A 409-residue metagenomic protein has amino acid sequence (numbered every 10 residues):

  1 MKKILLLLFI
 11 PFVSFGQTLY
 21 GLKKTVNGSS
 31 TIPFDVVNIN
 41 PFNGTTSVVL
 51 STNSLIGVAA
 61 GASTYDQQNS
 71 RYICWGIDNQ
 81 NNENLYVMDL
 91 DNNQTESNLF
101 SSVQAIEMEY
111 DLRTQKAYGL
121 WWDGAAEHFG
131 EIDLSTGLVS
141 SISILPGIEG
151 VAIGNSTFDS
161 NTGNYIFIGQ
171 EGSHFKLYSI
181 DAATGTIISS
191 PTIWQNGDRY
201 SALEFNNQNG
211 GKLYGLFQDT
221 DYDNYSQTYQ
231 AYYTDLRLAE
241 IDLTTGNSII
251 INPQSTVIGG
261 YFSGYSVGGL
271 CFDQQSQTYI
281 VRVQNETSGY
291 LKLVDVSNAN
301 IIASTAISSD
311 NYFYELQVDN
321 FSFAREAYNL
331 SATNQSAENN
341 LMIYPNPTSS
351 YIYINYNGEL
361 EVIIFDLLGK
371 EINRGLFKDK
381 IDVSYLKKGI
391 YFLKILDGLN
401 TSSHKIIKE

Functional and structural regions predicted by a protein language model:
M1-Y20, A332, N346, F392 (+2 more regions): Bacterial Sec-dependent N-terminal signal peptides
G16-V48: An edge-strand/N-cap motif at the start of beta-rich repeat modules
Q17, N69-S70, R113-Q115, N161-G163 (+2 more regions): Short coil/turn segments that connect the beta-strands within blades of beta-propeller domains
K24-V26, G76-N79, W122-G124, Q170-G172 (+2 more regions): Short loop/turn segments immediately following the C-termini of beta-strands
N40-N43, D89-N93, D133-G137, D181-G185 (+2 more regions): Short loop/turn segments that connect beta-strands within beta-propeller blades
S47-N53, E96-S101, S140-P146, I188-Q195 (+2 more regions): Beta-propeller fold detector
I56-Q67, S102-R113, E149-F158, N196-Q208 (+2 more regions): Repeated scaffold domains used in trafficking and secretory/extracellular systems, primarily beta-propellers
S336-E409: C-terminal outer-membrane/trafficking sorting elements
